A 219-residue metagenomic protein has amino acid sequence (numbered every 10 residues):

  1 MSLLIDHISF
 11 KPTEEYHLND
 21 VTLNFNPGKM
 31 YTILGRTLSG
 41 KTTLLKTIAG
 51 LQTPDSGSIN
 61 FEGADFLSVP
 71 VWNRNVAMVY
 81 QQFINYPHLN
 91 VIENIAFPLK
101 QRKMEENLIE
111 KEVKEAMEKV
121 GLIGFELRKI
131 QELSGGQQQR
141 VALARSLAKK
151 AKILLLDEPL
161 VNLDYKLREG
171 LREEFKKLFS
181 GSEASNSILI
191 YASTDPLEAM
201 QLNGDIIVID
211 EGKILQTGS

Functional and structural regions predicted by a protein language model:
A49: Helix-to-loop junction immediately C-terminal to a conserved catalytic motif
G57-D65: Conserved ABC transporter NBD signature motif
D65-Y80, Q101, E110: ABC ATPase NBD coupling module
L89-P98: Short coil-to-helix segment of the ABC ATPase nucleotide-binding domain corresponding to the Q-loop/switch region
N107-F125, K176-S180: Conserved ABC ATPase "signature" region
K129-L133, Q137: Conserved ABC ATPase signature
A148-K152: A short, proline-enriched helix->beta-strand linker immediately N-terminal to the Walker B motif in ABC-type P-loop
